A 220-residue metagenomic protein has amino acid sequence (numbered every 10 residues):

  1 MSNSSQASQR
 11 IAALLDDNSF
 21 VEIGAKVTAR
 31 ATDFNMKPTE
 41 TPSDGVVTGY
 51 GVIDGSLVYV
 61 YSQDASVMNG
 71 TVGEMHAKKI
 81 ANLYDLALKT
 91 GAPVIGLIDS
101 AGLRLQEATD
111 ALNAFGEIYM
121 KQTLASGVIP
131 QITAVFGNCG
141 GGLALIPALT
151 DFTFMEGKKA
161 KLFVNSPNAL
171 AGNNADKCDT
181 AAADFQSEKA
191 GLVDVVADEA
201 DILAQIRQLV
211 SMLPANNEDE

Functional and structural regions predicted by a protein language model:
M1-I132, N138, L143, L149-K161 (+1 more regions): Terminal-region recognition feature
V164-N174: Catalytic or ion-translocation cores adjacent to nucleophile or general acid/base/metal-coordination motifs in diverse
